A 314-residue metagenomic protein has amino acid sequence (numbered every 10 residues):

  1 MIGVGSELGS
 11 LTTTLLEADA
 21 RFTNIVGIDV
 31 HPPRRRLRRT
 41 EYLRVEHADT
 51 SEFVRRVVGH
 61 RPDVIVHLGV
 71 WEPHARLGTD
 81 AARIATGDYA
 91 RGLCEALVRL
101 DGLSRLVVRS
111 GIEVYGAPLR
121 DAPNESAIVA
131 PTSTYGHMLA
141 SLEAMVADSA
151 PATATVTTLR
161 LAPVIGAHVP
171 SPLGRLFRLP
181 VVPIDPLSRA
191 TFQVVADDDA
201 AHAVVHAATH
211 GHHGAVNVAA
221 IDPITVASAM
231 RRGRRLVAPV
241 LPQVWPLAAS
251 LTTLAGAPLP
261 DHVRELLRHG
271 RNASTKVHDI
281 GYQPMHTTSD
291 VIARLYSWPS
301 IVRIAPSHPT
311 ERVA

Functional and structural regions predicted by a protein language model:
M1-R21: N-terminal Rossmann NAD(P)H-binding glycine-rich loop of SDR-like oxidoreductase domains
I2, I28, I65-L68, L106-I112 (+2 more regions): SDR active-site strand-loop-helix element
E46-Y89: NAD(P)H-binding glycine-rich loop region in Rossmannoid oxidoreductase-like domains and their noncatalytic homologs
R91-T134: Conserved Rossmann-fold NAD(P)-dependent oxidoreductase catalytic core, especially the SDR/UDP-sugar
T132-T157: Active-site Tyr-X1-5-Lys
S149-D197: NAD(P)-dependent short-chain dehydrogenase/reductase
D197, T225-S228, L251-P284: Conserved C-terminal active-site "lid" loop/helix of NAD(P)H-dependent oxidoreductases that clamps the redox cofactor
A201-P260, R294-Y296, V302-A314: Mid/C-terminal beta-alpha module of Rossmann-like enzyme folds, strongest in SDR-family dehydrogenases/epimerases
